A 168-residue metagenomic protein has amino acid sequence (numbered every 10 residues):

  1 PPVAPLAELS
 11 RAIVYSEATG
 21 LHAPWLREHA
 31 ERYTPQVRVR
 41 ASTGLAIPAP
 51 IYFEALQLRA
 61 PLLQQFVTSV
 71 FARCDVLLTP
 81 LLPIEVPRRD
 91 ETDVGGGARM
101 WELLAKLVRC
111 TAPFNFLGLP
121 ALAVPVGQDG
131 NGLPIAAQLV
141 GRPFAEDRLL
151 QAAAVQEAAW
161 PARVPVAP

Functional and structural regions predicted by a protein language model:
P1-S10, A41-S42: Short connector loops at secondary-structure junctions
V3-P5, I84-P87: Short, active-site-adjacent cap segments at secondary-structure transitions
S10, E54, E85-V108: Short, surface-exposed loop/helix-turn segments at secondary-structure junctions that function as lids/hinges flanking
A12-Q64, P80, A123-P134: Short helix-loop capping/hinge segments that flank enzyme active sites or metal/cofactor-binding pockets
I47, F53, Q57, Q64 (+1 more regions): Structural helix-boundary/capping segments
V67, M100-V124: Small-aliphatic-rich amphipathic alpha-helix that forms the alpha element of a beta-alpha
V70-F71: Basic phosphate/pyrophosphate-binding loop/patch that engages nucleotide-derived ligands
D75-V76: Short, Asp-centered acidic motifs that coordinate Mg2+ and/or phosphate in catalytic or ligand-binding sites
